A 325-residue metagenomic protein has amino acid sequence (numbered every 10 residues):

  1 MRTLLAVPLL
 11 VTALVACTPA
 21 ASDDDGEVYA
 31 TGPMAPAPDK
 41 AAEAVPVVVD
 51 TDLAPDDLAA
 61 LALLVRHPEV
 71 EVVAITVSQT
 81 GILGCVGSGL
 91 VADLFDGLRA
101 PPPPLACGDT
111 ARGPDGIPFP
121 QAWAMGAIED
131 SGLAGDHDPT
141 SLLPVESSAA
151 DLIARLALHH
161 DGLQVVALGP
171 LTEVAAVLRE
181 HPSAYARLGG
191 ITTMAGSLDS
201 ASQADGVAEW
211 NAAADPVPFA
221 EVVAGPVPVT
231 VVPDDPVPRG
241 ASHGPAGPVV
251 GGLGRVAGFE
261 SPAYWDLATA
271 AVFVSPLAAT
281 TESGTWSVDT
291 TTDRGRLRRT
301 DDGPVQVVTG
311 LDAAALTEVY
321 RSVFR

Functional and structural regions predicted by a protein language model:
M1-S22: Secretory targeting and sorting signals
P19-R325: N-terminal acidic, glycine/proline-rich low-complexity segments
